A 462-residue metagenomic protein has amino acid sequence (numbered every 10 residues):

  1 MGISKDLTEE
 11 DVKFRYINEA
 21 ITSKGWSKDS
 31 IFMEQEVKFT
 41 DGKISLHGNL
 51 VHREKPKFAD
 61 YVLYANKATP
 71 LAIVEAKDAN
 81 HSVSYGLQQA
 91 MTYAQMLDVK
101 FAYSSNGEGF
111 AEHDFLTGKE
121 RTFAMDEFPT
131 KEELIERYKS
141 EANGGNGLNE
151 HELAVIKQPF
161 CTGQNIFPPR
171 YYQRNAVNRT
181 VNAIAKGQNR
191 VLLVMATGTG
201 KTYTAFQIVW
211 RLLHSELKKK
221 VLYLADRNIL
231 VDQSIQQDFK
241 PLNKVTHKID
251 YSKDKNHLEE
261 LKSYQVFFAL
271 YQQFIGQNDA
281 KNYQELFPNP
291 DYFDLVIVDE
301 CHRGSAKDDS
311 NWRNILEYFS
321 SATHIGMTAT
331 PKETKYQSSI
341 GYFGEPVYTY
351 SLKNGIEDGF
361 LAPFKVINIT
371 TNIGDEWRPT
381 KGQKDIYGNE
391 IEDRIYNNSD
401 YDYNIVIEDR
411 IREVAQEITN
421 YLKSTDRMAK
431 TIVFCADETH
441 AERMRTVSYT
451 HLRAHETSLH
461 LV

Functional and structural regions predicted by a protein language model:
G2-K220, I229-K244, K262-S263, Q272 (+1 more regions): ATP-dependent helicase/translocase motor core
Y251-K255, Q272, S458: Conserved helicase motor
K255-F267: Conserved motor-coupling elements within RecA-like helicase/translocase cores
F267-L295, A306-N311: Conserved RecA-like ASCE ATPase "motif II neighborhood" in helicase/translocase motors
D294-N368, I373: Signature of the SF2 helicase/ATPase Hel1-core->accessory helical subdomain module
Q337-A429: Interdomain helical connector at the RecA1-RecA2 junction of SF1/SF2 helicase-like NTPases
T425-R445: Conserved strand-helix element at the start of the C-terminal RecA-like helicase core
T450-T457: Conserved small/polar residues in nucleotide/adenosyl-binding loops
